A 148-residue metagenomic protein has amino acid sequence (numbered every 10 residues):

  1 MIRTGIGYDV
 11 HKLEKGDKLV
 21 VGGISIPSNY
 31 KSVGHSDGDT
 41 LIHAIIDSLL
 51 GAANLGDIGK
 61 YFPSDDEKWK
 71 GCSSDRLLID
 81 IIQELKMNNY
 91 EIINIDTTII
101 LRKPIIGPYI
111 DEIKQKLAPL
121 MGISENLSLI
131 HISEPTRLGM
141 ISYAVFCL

Functional and structural regions predicted by a protein language model:
M1-E112, M121: RNase III-family endoribonuclease catalytic core
D96-I100, H131, A144: Solvent-exposed beta-strand sheet faces enriched in polar/charged residues
Q115: Active-site phosphate/pyrophosphate- and oxyanion-stabilizing loops and adjacent acidic/basic residues in soluble
A118: The alpha-helix within a helix-turn-helix
S124-L127: Short acidic capping loops at alpha-helix termini that bridge into adjacent secondary structure
I130-T136: Conserved small/polar residues in nucleotide/adenosyl-binding loops
S142-L148: Hydrophobic alpha-helical segments, chiefly the membrane-spanning helices and signal/signal-anchor peptides
